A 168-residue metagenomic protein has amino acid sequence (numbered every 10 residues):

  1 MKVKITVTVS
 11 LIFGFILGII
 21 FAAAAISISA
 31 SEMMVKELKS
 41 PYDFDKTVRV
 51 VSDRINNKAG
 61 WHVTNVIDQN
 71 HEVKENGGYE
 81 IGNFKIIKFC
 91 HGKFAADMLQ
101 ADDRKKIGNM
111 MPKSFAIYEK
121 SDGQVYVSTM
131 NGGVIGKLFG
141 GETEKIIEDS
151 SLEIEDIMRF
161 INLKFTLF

Functional and structural regions predicted by a protein language model:
M1-I5: Positively charged n-region of N-terminal signal peptides that target proteins for export
V9-I26: Hydrophobic membrane-insertion alpha-helices, especially the h-region of bacterial N-terminal signal peptides
G14-G18, E32-S40, G78-I81: Short acidic/polar alpha-helix capping motifs at helix-coil junctions
A23-I67, E72-K74, F168: Terminal, regulation- and interaction-focused segments at domain boundaries
S40-V48, E80, G140-T143, I147 (+1 more regions): Solvent-exposed, acidic/flexible segments
R49-K105, N109-A116, L152, D156: Ser/Thr-rich, low-complexity intrinsically disordered terminal regions
K113-G140, E144: Beta-strand/loop substructures that line and gate deep hydrophobic ligand-binding cavities in soluble
G132-F168: C-terminal partner/receptor-binding element of secreted or periplasmic proteins
